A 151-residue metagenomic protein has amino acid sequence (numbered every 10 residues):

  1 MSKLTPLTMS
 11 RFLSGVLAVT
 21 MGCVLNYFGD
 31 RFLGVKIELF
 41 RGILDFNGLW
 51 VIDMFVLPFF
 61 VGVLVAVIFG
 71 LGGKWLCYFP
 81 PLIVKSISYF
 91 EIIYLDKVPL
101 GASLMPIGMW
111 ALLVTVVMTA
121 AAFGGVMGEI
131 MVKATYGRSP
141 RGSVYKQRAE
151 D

Functional and structural regions predicted by a protein language model:
M1-L4, S139-D151: Low-complexity, intrinsically disordered extramembrane tails and loops of integral membrane proteins
M1-L44, F55: N-terminal signal-anchor transmembrane alpha-helix
T8-A18, V114-S143: Membrane-water interface at the C-terminal end of transmembrane alpha helices
M21, L25, G29, L33 (+5 more regions): Alpha-helical membrane-inserting segments
G29-I37, R41, G72-G73, L95 (+2 more regions): Membrane-interfacial segments
R31-W50, S88-L113: Interfacial non-cytosolic loop connecting adjacent transmembrane helices
W50-W75: Canonical alpha-helical transmembrane segments
G72-I87: Central hydrophobic cores of alpha-helical transmembrane segments in multi-pass integral membrane proteins
